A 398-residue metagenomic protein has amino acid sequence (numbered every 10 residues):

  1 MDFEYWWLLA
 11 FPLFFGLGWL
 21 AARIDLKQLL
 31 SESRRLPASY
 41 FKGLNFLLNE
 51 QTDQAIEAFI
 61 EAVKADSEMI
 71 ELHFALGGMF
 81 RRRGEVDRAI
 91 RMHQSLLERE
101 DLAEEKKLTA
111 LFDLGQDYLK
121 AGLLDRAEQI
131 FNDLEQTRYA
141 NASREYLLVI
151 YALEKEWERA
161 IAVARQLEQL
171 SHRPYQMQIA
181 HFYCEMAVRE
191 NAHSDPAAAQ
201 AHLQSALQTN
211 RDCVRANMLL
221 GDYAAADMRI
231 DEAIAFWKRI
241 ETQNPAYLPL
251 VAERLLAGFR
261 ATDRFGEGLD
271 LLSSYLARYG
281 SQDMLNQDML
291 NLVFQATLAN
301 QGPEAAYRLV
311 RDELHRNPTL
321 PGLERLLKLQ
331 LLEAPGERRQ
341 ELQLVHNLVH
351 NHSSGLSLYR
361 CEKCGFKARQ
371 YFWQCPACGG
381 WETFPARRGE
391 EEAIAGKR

Functional and structural regions predicted by a protein language model:
M1-R35, Q129-N132, Q136-T137, A142-E145 (+5 more regions): Long, contiguous interaction/recruitment modules in multidomain scaffold/adaptor proteins
E32-E68, A75-R91, S95, D113-L123 (+1 more regions): Alpha-helical segment of the N-proximal tetratricopeptide repeat
P37, E71, E105-T109, A142 (+6 more regions): Start-of-helix register in tetratricopeptide repeats
K42, L76, L114, L147 (+7 more regions): Structural register within alpha-helical repeat arrays
F46, F80, Y118, Y151 (+6 more regions): Residue at a conserved register position within TPR or TPR-like alpha-solenoid repeats
S67, D101, E105, R138-Y139 (+5 more regions): Short coil turns that delineate tetratricopeptide repeat
